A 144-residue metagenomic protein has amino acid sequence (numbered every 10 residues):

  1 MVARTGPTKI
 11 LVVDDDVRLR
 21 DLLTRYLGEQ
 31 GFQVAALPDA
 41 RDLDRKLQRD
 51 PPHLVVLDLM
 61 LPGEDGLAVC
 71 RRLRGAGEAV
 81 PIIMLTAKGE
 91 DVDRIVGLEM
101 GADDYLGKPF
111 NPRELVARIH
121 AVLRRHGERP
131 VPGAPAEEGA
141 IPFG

Functional and structural regions predicted by a protein language model:
G6-L11, L123-G144: Short, Lys/Arg-enriched segments at the junction into DNA-binding effector domains of transcriptional regulators
R20, P62, A76, E90 (+1 more regions): The feature encodes the CheY-like receiver
D21-E29: Charged docking surfaces used in two-component/phosphorelay signaling
G31-D39, K46: Short hydrophobic/Thr-rich beta-strand motif most characteristic of the beta2 strand and flanking loop of CheY-like
D50-V56, L61: Active-site beta3 strand of CheY-like receiver
